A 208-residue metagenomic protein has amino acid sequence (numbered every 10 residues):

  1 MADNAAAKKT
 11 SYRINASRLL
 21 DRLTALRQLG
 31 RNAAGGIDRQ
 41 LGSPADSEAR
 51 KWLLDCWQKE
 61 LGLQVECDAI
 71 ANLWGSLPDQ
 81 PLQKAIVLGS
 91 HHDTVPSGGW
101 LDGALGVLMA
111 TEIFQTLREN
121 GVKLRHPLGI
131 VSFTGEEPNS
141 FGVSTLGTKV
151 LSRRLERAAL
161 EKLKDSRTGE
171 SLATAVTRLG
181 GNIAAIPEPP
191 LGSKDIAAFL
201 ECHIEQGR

Functional and structural regions predicted by a protein language model:
A2, A6-S43, E161: N-terminal capping segment at the start of a domain
T10, I14, G98-L101, N139 (+1 more regions): Alpha-helix capping and helix-loop boundary segments enriched in small/acidic/polar residues
R31-L77: A non-catalytic alpha/beta surface segment that caps or lines the substrate-entry region of metallo-dependent hydrolase
C56, E60-L61, L73-L105, A110: Catalytic-core environment of secreted peptidases
A71, H92-T94, L128-N139, Q206: Acidic, glycine-rich active-site loops and adjacent beta-strand->loop/helix elements that engage anionic groups
D79-L82, G121-R125, V143-S144, P190-D195: Solvent-exposed alpha-helices and their adjacent loops that cap or buttress functional pockets in soluble metabolic
L88, S97-E136: Alpha-helical metal-binding/catalytic segments enriched in His/Glu/Asp
G135-E136, G142-R208: Midchain, well-structured core segments that form catalytic/ion-binding scaffolds
